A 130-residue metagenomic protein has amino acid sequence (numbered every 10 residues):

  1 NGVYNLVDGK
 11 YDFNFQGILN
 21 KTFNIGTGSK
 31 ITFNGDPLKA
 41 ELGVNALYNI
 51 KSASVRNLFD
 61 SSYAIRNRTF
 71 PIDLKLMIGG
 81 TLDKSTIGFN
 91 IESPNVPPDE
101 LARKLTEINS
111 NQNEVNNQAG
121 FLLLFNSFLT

Functional and structural regions predicted by a protein language model:
N1-L129: Strand-loop-strand
